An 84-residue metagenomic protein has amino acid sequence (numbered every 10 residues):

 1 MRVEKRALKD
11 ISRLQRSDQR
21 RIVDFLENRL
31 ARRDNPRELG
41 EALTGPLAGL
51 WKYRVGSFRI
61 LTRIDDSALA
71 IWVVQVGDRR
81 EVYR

Functional and structural regions predicted by a protein language model:
R2-K9, R13, R20, D24 (+2 more regions): Enriched for short, Lys/Arg-rich terminal
S17-R33: A short, compositionally biased N-terminal segment around positions ~18-40 that is enriched in charged/polar residues
N28-K52: A short, surface-exposed loop/turn module that caps and links secondary-structure elements
